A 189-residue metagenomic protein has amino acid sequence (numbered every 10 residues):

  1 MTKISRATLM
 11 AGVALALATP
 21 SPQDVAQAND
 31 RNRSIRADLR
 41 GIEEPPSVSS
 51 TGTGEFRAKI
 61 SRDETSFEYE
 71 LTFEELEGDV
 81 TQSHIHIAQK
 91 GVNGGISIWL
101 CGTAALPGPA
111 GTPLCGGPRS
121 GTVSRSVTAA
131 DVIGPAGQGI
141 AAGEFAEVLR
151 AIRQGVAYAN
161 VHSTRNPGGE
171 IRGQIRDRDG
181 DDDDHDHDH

Functional and structural regions predicted by a protein language model:
M1-A11, S21: Bacterial N-terminal signal peptides that target proteins for export
L17-D24: C-terminal segment of classical bacterial N-terminal signal peptides
D24-H189: N-terminal leader/targeting pre-sequences
